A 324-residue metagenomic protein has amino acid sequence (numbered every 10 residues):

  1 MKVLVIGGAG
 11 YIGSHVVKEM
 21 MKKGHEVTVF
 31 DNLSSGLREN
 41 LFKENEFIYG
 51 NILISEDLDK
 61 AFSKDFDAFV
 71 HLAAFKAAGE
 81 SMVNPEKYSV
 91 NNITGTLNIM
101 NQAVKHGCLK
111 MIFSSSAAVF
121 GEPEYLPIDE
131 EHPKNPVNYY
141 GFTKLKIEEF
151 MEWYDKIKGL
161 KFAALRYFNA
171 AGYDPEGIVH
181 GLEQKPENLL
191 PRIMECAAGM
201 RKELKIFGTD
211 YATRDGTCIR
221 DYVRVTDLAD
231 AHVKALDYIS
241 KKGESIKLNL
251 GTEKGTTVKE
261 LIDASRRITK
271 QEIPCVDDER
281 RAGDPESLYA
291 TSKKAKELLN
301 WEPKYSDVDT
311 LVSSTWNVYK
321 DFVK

Functional and structural regions predicted by a protein language model:
M1-Y173: N-terminal Rossmann-like NAD(P)+-binding domain of SDR-like oxidoreductases, especially those catalyzing
K18, D59, M100, E152 (+4 more regions): Solvent-exposed, non-membrane alpha-helical residues enriched in polar/charged side chains
R38-E39, F168-L189, G199-R220: Short, flexible, glycine-rich and Lys/Arg-enriched loop motifs at helix boundaries that contact anionic partners
E46, E124-Y125, P133, Y139 (+5 more regions): Short capping/connector residues at structural and topological boundaries
S89, V137-L145, V179-P191, D221-Y222: Short-chain dehydrogenase/reductase
R192, A198-K324: C-terminal substrate-binding subdomain of Rossmann-fold SDR/epimerase-dehydratase oxidoreductases
